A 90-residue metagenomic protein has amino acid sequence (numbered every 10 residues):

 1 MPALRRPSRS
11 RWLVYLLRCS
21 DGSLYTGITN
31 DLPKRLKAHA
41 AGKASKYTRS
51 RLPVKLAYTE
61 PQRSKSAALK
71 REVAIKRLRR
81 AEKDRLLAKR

Functional and structural regions predicted by a protein language model:
M1-Q62, S66-K76, R80-A81, A88-R90: GIY-YIG nuclease catalytic motif and its immediate N-terminal context
